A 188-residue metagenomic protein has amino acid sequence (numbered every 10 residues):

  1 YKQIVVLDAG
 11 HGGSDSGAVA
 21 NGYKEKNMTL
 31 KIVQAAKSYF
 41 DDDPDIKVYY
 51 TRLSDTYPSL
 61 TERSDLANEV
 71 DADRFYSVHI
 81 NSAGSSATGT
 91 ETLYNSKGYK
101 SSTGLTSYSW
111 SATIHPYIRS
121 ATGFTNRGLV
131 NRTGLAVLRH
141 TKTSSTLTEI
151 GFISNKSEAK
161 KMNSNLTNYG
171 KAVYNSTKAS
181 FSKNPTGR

Functional and structural regions predicted by a protein language model:
Y1-W110: Catalytic-core regions of hydrolytic enzymes
Q34-D45, N68-A72, I80, H115-F124 (+2 more regions): Sec-exported extracytoplasmic/periplasmic mature domains
S77-G84, L93, N126-R188: Active-site-adjacent mobile loop/cap segments within catalytic or ligand-binding domains
L105-V130: Active-site-adjacent substrate-binding region of metalloamidase/peptidase-like peptide-processing proteins
